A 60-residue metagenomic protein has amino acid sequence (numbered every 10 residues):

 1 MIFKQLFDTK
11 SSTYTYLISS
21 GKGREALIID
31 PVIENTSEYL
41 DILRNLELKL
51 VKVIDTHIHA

Functional and structural regions predicted by a protein language model:
M1-L48: Conserved beta-strand hairpin/beta-sheet module of binuclear metal-dependent hydrolase folds, prominently
K49-A60: Metallo-beta-lactamase
